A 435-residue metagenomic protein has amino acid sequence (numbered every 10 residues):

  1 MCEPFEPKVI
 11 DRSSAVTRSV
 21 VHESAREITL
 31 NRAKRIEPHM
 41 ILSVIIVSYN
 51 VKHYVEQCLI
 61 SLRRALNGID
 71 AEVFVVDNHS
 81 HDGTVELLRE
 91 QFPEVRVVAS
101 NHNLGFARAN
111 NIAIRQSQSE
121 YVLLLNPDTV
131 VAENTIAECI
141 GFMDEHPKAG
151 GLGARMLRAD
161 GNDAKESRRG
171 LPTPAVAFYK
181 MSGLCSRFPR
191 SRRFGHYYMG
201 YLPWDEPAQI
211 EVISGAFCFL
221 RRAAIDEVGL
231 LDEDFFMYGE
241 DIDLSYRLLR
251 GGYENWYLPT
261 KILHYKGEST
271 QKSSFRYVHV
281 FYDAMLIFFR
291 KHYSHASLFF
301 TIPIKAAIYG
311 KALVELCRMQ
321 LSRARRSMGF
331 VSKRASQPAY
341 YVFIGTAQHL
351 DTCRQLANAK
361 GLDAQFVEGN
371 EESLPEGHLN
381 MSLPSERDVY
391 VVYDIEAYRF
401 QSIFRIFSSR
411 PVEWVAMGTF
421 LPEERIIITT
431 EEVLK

Functional and structural regions predicted by a protein language model:
V51-L66: Short, well-formed alpha-helical segments that are part of the catalytic scaffolds of diverse glycosyltransferases
S61, D77-V85, H102: A conserved acidic beta->alpha catalytic loop
A99-S117, E138: Glycine-rich, basic loop-to-helix element that forms the pyrophosphate-binding segment of sugar-nucleotide handling
V122: Short aromatic/hydrophobic "clamp" motif used to bind/position activated sugar donors
V130-E166: Conserved donor NDP-sugar-binding/catalytic core segment of glycosyltransferases
L171-I210: Short, flexible, basic/aromatic active-site loop/helix in glycosyltransferases
P203-E206, E211-K261: A short, conserved alpha-helix in the catalytic core of glycosyltransferases
Y246-R323: Active-site-adjacent helix/loop segment of glycosyltransferases that harbors family-specific signature motifs
